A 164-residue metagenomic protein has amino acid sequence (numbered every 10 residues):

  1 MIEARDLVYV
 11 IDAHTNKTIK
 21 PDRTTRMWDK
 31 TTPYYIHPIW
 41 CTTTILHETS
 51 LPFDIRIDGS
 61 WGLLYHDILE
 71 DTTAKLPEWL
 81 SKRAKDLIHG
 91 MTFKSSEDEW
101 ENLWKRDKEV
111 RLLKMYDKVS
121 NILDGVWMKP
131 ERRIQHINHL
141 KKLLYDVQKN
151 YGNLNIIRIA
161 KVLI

Functional and structural regions predicted by a protein language model:
M1-I164: Active-site helical microenvironments for divalent-metal-assisted chemistry
